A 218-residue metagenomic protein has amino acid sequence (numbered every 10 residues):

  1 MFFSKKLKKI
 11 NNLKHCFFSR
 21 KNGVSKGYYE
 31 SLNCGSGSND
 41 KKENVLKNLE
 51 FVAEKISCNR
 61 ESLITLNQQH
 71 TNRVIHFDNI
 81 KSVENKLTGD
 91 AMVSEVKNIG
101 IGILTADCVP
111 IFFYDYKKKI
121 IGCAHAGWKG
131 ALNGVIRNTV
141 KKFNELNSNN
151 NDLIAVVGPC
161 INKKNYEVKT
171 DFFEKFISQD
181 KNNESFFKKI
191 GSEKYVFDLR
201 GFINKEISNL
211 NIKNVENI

Functional and structural regions predicted by a protein language model:
M1-I218: Active-site microenvironment for binding and transforming phosphate-containing groups
